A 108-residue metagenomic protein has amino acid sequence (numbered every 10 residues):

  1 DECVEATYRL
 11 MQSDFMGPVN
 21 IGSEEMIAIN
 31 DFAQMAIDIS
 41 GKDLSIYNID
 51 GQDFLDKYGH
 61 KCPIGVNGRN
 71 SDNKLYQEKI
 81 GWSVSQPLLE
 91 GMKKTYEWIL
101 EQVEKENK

Functional and structural regions predicted by a protein language model:
D1-K108: C-terminal substrate-binding subdomain of Rossmann-fold SDR/epimerase-dehydratase oxidoreductases
